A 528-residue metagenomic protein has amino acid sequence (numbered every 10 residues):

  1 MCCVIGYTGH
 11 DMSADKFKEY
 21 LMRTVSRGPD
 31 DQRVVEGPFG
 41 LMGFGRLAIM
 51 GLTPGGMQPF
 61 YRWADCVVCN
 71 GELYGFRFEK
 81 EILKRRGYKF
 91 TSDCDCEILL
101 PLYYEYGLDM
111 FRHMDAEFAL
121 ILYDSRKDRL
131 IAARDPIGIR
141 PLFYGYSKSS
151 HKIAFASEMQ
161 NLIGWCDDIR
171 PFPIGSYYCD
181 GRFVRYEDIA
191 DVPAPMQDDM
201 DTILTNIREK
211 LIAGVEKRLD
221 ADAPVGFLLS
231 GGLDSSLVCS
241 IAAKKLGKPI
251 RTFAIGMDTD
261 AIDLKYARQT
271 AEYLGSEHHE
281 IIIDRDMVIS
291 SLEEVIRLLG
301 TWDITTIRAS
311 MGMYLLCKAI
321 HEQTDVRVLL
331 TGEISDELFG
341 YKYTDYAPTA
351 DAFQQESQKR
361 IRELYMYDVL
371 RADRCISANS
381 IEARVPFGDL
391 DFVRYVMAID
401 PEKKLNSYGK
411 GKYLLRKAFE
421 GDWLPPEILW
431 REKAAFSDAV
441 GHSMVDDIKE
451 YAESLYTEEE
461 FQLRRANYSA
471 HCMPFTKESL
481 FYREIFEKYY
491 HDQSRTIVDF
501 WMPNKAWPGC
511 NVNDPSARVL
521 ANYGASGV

Functional and structural regions predicted by a protein language model:
M1-V68, E72, P101-D198, R208-E216 (+3 more regions): N-terminal glutamine amidotransferase
T8-S13, R85, E105, R126-S149 (+4 more regions): ATP-dependent adenylate-handling active sites, centered on carboxylate activation for C-N bond formation
R27-E36, T91-C96, L142, D167 (+2 more regions): A short, aromatic/hydrophobic, helix- or strand-capping loop or linear motif that either lines the entrance/gate
G45, D93, Y186-I189, I255 (+1 more regions): Conserved beta-strand termini and adjacent loop/short-helix elements that scaffold enzyme active sites in alpha/beta
V67, E72, I82, H491-S494: A basic- and aromatic-enriched beta-loop-alpha substructure that forms the phosphate/nucleotide- and DNA/RNA-contacting
L83-T91, L108-M110, L162-I169, W302-I304 (+1 more regions): Short, polar/flexible loop-turn hinges at active-site or ligand-entry regions and domain interfaces
Y186, P425-A434: Conserved S-adenosyl-L-methionine
